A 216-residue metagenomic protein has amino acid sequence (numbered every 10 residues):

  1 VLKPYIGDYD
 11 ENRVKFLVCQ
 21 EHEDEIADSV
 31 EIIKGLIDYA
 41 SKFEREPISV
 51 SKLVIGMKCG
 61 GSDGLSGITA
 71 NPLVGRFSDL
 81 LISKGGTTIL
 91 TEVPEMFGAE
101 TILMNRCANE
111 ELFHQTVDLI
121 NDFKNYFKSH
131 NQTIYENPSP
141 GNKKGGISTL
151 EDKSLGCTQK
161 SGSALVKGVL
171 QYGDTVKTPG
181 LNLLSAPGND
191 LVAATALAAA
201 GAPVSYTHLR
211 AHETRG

Functional and structural regions predicted by a protein language model:
V1-K42, K52-V54, D122, Y126-K128 (+1 more regions): Alpha/propeptide regions of enzymes that mature by internal proteolysis
G7-D10, A40-V50, G56, L80-I82 (+2 more regions): Solvent-exposed alpha-helices and their adjacent loops that cap or buttress functional pockets in soluble metabolic
D10-K15, Y39-F43, S78-S83, F113-V117 (+1 more regions): Glycine-rich loops and low-complexity Gly/Arg-rich segments that provide flexible linkers or classic glycine-based
K15, Q20-S41, P47-S49, G60 (+6 more regions): Nucleotide/pyrophosphate-binding catalytic subdomain
G35-I48, I55, L103-T116: A broadly tuned preference for mixed-charge, low-complexity surface segments
G60-Y206: Glycine-rich anion/phosphate-binding loop at the beta-strand->alpha-helix junction
V204-G216: Conserved small/polar residues in nucleotide/adenosyl-binding loops
